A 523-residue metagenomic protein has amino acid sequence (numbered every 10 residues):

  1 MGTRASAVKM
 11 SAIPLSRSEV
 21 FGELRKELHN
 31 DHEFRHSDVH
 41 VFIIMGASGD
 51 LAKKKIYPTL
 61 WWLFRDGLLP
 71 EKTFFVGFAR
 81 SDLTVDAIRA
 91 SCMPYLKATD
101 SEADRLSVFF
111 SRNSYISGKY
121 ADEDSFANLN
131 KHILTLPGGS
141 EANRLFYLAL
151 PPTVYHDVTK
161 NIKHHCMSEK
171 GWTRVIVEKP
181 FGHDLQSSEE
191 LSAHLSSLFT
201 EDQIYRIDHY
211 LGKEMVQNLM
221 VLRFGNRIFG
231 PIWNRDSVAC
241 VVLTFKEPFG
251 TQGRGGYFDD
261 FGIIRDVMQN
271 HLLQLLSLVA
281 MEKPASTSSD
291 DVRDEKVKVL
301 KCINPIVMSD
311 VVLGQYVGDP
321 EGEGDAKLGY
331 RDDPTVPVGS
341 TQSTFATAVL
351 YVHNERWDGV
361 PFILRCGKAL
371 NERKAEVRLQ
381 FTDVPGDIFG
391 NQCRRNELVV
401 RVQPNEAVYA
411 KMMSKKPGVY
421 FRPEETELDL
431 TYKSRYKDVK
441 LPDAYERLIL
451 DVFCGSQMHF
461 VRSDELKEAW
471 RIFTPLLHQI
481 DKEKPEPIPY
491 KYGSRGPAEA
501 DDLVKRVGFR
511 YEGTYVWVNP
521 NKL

Functional and structural regions predicted by a protein language model:
G2-V177, F181-L523: Secretory/organelle targeting and membrane-embedding segments
